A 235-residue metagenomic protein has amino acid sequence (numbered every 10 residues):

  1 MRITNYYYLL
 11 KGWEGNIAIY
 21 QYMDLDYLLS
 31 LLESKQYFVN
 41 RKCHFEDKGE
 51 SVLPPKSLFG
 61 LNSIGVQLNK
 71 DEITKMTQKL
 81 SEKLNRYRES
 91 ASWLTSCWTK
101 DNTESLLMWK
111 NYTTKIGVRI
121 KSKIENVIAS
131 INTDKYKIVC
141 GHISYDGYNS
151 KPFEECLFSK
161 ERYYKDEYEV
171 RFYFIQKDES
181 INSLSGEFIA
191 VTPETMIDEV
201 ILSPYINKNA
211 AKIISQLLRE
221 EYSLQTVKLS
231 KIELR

Functional and structural regions predicted by a protein language model:
M1-R235: Partner-binding and oligomerization surfaces adjacent to conserved cores of proteins that assemble macromolecular
